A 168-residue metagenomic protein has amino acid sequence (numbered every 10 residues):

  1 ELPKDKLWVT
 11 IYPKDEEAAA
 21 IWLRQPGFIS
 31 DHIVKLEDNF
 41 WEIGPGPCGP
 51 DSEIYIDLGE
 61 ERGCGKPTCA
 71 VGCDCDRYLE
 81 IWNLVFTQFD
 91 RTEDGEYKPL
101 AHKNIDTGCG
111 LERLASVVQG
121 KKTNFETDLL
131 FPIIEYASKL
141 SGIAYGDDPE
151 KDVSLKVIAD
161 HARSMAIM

Functional and structural regions predicted by a protein language model:
E1-M168: Structured aminoacyl-transfer and RNA-binding surfaces used for tRNA recognition/handling in the translation apparatus
